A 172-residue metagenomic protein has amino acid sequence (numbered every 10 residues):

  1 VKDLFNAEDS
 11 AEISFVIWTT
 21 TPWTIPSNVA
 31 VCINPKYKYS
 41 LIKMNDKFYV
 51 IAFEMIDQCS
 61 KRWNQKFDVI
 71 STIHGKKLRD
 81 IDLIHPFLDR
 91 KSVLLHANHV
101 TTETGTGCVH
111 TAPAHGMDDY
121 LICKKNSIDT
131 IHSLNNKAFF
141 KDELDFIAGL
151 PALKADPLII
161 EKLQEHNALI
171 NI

Functional and structural regions predicted by a protein language model:
V1-K137: NTP-handling and nucleic-acid-processing catalytic cores
C108-H110, E143-P151: The substrate-binding groove and active-site-proximal loops of carbohydrate-active enzymes, especially glycoside
D119, P151-D156: Hydrophobic (often cysteine-bearing) scaffold residues that line and stabilize catalytic clefts of nucleotide/cofactor
A138-F139, I159: Active-site cavity-forming subdomains of large catalytic enzyme subunits
K154-I172: Phosphate/diphosphate-binding loops
